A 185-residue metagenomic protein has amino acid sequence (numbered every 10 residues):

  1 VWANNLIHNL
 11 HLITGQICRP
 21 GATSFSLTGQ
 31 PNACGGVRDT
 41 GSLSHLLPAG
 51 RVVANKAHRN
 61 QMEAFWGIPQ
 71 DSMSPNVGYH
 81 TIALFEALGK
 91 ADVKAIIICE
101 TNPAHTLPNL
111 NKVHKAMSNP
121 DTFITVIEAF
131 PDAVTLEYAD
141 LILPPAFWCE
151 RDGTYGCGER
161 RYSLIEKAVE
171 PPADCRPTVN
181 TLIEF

Functional and structural regions predicted by a protein language model:
V1-G21, L27-F185: Non-catalytic alpha/beta scaffold blocks inside enzyme catalytic domains
